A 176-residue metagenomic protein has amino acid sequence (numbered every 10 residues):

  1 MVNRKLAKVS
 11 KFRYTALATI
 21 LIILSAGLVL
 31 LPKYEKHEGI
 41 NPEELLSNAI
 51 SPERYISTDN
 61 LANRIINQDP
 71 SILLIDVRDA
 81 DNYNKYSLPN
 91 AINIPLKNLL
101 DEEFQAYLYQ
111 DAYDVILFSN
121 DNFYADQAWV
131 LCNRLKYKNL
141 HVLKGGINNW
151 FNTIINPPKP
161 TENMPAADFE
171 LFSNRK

Functional and structural regions predicted by a protein language model:
M1-L73, A80-N82, E162-K176: Flexible, polar/low-complexity N-terminal or interdomain linker segments that lie immediately upstream of folded
Y55, L74, A91-N93, L140-V142: Conserved beta-strand scaffold positions in the cores of enzyme catalytic domains, especially in NTP/NDP-utilizing
I56-N63, N93-F104: A short, well-structured beta->alpha microelement
V77, L96, F118-D121: Structural motif
Y83-N90: Short loop/helix-cap segments at secondary-structure boundaries that form the rim of catalytic
I92, Q110, P157-T161: Short, hinge-like loop/turn segments at secondary-structure boundaries
F104-F151: Catalytic cysteine-centered active loop of the rhodanese-like fold, especially the PTP/DSP P-loop
K138-L143, N148-K176: Extracytoplasmic/periplasmic C-terminal soluble domains
